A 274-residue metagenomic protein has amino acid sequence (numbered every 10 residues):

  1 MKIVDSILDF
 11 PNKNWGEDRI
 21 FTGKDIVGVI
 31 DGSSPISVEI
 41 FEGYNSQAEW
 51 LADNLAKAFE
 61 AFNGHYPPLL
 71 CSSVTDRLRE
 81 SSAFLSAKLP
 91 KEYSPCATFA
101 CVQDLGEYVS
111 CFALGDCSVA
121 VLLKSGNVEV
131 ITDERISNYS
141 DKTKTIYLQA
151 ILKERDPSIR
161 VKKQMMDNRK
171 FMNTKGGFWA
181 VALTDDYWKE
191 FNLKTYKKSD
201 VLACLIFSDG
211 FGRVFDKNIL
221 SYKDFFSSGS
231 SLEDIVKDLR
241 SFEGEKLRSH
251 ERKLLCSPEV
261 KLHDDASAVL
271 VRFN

Functional and structural regions predicted by a protein language model:
M1-F59, K91-C96, A180-K197, G210 (+1 more regions): N-terminal entry segment of metal-dependent catalytic domains or homologous docking segments
G16, T22, D104, K163-N274: C-terminal catalytic subdomain
G28-I30, F112-L114, L205-S208: Short hydrophobic beta-strand that contains or immediately precedes a catalytic carboxylate
P35-I36, C117-V119, G126-E129: Short, surface-exposed beta-strand-loop junctions and turns on beta-sheet-rich folds
S37-V38, V121-L122, V214-D216: Short helix/loop capping segments that flank catalytic or ligand/cofactor-binding pockets
D53-R79, D224-R248: Helix-loop-helix
N63-K124, E154-K197, C256-H263, A268-V271: Catalytic core of PPM/PP2C metal-dependent serine/threonine phosphatase domains
K124-D167: Glycine- and acidic-residue-rich phosphate-binding/metal-coordinating active-site segment common to enzymes that handle
